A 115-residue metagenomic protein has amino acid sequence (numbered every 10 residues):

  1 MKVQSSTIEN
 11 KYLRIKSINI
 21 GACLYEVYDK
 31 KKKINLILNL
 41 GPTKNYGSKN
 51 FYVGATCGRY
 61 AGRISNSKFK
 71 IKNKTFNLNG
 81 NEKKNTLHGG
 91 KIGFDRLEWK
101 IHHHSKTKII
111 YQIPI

Functional and structural regions predicted by a protein language model:
M1-I115: Surface-exposed acidic/polar loop and edge beta-strand patches at domain peripheries
